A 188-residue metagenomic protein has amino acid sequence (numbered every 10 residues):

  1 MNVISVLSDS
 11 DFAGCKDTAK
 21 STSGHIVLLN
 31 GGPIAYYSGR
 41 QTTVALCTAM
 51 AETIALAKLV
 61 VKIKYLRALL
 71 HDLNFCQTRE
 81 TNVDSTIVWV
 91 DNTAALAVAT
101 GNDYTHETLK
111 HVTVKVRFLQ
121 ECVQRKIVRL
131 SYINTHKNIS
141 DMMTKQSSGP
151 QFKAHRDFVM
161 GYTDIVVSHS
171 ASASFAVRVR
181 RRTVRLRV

Functional and structural regions predicted by a protein language model:
V3, T42-V188: RNase H-like nuclease module associated with reverse transcription
V3-A49: RNase H-like nuclease fold core
